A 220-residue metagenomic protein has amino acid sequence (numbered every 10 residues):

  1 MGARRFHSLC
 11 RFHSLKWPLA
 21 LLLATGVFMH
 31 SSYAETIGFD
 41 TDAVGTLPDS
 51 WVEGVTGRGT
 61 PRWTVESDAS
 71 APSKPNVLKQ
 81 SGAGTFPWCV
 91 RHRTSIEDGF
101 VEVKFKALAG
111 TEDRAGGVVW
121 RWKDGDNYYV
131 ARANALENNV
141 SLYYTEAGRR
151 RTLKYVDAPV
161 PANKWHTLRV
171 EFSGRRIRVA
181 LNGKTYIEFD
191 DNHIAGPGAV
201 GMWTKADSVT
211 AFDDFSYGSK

Functional and structural regions predicted by a protein language model:
K16-M29: Bacterial N-terminal signal peptides
Y33-V55, D213: Extracellular carbohydrate-recognition regions
F39, V101-V103, K164-V179: Short tryptophan-centered beta-strand motifs in secreted/extracellular beta-sheet-rich domains of glycan-recognition
T46-V77, G84-T85: Extracellular glycan-recognition surfaces and repeat-rich motifs
Q80-L142, E146: Secretory/extracellular carbohydrate-interaction modules and structurally similar beta-sandwich "look-alikes"
E146-T167: Short, aromatic/His-centered strand-loop micro-motif at the edge of beta-sheets
A180-A199: Short, solvent-exposed beta-strand-to-loop segments that form ligand-recognition rims of beta-rich domains
I194-K220: Ligand-recognition surfaces built from glycine- and aromatic
